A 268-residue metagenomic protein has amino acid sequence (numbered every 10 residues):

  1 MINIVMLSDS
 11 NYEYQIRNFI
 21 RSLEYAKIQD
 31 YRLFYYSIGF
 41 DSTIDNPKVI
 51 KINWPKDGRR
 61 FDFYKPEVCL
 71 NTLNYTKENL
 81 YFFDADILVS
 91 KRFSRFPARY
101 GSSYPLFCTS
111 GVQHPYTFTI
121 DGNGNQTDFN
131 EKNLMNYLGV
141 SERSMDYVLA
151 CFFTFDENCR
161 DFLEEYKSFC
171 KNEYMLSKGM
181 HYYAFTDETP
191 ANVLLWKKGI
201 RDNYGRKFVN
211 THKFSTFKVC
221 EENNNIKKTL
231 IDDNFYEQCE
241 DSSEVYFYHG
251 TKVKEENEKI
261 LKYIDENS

Functional and structural regions predicted by a protein language model:
M1-F61, N74-E78, K252-S268: N-terminal anchoring/stem segment of glycosyltransferases
N18, S22-Y25, V68, D187-K197: Amphipathic alpha-helical segments that form well-ordered structural scaffolds and often line/cohere around active
S37-D41, I87, G111-Q113: Short beta-alpha junction loops
F61-C69: Glycine-rich, basic loop-to-helix element that forms the pyrophosphate-binding segment of sugar-nucleotide handling
K77-D86: Short beta-strand-to-loop acidic/aromatic patch adjacent to the donor-nucleotide binding site
V89-F129: Conserved donor-nucleotide/metal-binding helix-loop-beta segment in metal-dependent transferases, i.e., the alpha-helix
P115, T119-F152, E188-T189: PAPS-dependent sulfotransferase catalytic domain
Y137-L149, E157-S268: A glycosyltransferase accessory/donor-loop signature
